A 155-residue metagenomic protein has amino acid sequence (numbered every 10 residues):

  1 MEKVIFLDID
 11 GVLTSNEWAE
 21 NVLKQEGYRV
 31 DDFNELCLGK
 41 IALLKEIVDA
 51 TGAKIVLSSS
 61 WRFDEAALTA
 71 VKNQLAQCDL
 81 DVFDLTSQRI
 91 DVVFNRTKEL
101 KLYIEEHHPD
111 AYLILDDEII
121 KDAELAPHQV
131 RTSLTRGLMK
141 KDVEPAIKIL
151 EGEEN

Functional and structural regions predicted by a protein language model:
M1-A50: Active-site neighborhood of HAD-like aspartate-dependent phosphohydrolases
V4, K54, A111-L113: Structural motif
L7, S58-W61, L115-D117: Short His-Asn-centered micro-motif
L13-T14, F63-E65, I120-D122: Short, active-site-adjacent cap segments at secondary-structure transitions
N34, W61, T132: Short, charged/polar micro-motifs that form catalytic or ligand-binding hotspots
L38, E65, K140: Loop/helix-junction capping segments adjacent to catalytic residues or to phosphate/diphosphate-binding pockets
V48-L68: Substrate-recognition element of Asp-dependent hydrolases with the DxDx(T/V) motif
T69-N155: C-terminal cap/substrate-recognition subdomain and adjoining C-terminal extension of metal-dependent phosphatase-like
